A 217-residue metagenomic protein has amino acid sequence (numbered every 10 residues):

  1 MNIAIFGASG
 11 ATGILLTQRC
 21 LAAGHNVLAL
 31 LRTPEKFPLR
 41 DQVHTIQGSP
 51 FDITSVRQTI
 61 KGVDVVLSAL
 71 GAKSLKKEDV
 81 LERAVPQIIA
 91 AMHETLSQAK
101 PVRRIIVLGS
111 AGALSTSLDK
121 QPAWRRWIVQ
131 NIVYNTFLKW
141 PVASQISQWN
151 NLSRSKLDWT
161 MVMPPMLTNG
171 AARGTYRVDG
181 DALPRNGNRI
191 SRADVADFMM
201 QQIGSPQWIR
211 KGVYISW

Functional and structural regions predicted by a protein language model:
N2, F6-S9, I105, G180-W217: Mid/C-terminal beta-alpha module of Rossmann-like enzyme folds, strongest in SDR-family dehydrogenases/epimerases
I3-A23: N-terminal Rossmann NAD(P)H-binding glycine-rich loop of SDR-like oxidoreductase domains
L30-E35, S49-P50: N-terminal Rossmann-fold cofactor-binding loop
H44-V63: Conserved Rossmann-fold cofactor-binding substructure of NAD(P)-dependent oxidoreductases
K73-I106, S147: NAD(P)-cofactor binding segment of oxidoreductase domains
S115-L118, A171-Y176, Q202-K211: Glycine/proline-rich active-site loop of Rossmann-fold NAD(P)-dependent oxidoreductases
K120-P141, P184-N186: Alpha-helical membrane-targeting segments
W149-G170: Conserved beta-loop-beta element that borders a ligand/cofactor-binding pocket
